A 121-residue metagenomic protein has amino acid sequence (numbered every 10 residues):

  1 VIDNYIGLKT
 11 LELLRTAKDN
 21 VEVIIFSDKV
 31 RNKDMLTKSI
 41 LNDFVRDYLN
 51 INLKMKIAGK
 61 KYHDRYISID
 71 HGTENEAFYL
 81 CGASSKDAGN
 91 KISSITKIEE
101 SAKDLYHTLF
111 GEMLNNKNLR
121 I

Functional and structural regions predicted by a protein language model:
I6-I121: PLD/PLD-like phosphodiesterase catalytic module centered on the HKD motif
